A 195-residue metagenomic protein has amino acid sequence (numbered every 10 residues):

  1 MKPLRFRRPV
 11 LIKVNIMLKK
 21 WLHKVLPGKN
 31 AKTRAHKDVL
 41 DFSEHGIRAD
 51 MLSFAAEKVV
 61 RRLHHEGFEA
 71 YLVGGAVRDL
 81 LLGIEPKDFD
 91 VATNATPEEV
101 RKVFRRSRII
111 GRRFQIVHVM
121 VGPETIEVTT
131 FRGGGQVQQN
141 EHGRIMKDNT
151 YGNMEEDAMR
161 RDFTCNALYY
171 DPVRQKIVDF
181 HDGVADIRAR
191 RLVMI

Functional and structural regions predicted by a protein language model:
P3-I195: Catalytic cores of the polymerase beta-like nucleotidyltransferase superfamily and closely associated nucleotide
